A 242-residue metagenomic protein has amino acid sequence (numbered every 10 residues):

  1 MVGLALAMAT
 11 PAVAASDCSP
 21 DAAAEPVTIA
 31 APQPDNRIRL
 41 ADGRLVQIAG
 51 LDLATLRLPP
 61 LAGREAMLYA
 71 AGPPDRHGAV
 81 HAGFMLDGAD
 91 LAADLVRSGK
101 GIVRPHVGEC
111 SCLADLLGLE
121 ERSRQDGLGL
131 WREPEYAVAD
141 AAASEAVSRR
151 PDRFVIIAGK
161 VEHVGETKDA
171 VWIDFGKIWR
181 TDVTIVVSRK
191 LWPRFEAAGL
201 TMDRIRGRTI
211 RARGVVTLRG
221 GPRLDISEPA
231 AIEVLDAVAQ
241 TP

Functional and structural regions predicted by a protein language model:
M1-P11: Bacterial N-terminal signal peptides
A12-P242: Small beta-barrel nucleic-acid-binding modules, primarily SNase/OB-fold domains and secondarily Tudor-like barrels
